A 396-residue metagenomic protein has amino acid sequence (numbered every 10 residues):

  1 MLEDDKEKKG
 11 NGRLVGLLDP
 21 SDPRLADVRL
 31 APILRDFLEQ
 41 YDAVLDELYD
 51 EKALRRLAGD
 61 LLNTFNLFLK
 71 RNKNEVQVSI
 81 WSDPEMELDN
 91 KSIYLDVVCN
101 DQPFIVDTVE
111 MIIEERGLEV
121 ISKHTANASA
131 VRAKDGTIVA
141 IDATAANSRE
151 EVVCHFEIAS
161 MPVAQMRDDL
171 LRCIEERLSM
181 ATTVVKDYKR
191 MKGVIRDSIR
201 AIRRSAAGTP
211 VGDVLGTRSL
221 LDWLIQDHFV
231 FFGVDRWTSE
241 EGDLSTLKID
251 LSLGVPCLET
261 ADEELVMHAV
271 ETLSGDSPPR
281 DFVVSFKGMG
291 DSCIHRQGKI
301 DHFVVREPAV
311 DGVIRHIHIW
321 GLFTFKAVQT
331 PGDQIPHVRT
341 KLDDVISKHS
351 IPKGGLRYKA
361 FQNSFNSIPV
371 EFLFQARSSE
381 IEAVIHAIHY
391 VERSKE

Functional and structural regions predicted by a protein language model:
M1-N90, Y94-D96, M111, A126 (+2 more regions): Charge-rich interaction surfaces and accessory domains that mediate macromolecular binding and assembly
L62-T64, V76-D83, L95, Q102-I105 (+1 more regions): Ser/Thr-rich, low-complexity intrinsically disordered terminal regions
N100-D101, M161: Structured loop/turn residues at secondary-structure junctions
V131-R177: Long, continuous compositionally biased terminal/linker segments
